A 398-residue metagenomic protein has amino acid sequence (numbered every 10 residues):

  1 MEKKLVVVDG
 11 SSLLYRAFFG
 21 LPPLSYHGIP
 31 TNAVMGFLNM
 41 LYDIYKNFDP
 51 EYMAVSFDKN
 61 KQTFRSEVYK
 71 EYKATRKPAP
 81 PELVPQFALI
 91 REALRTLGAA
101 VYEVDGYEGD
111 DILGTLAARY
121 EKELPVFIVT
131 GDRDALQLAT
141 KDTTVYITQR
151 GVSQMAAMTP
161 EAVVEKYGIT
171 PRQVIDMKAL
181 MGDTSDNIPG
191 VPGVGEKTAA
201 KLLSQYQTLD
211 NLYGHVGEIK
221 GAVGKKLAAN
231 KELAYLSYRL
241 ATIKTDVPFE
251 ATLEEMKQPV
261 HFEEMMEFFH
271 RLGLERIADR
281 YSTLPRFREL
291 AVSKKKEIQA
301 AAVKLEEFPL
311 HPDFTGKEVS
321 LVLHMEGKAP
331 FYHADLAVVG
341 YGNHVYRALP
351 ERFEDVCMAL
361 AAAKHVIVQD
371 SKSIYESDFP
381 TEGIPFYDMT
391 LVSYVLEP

Functional and structural regions predicted by a protein language model:
M1-D58, R65: Non-catalytic, usually N-terminal nucleic-acid engagement modules in DNA/RNA processing proteins
E2-K3, P23-L24, A74-F249: Extended two-metal-dependent nuclease catalytic cores across DNA- and RNA-processing enzymes
D9, V55, L113, D132 (+8 more regions): A residue-level signal for conserved active-site and pocket-lining positions in enzyme catalytic cores
F37-D49, T115-R119, E351-K364: Short, basic/hydrophobic alpha-helical segments
Y45-S56, P125-L138, A229-T242, E263-L290 (+1 more regions): Structured, non-catalytic alpha/beta "coupling" segments that mediate domain-domain communication and provide generic
A54-D58, E103-D105, V126-G131, A359 (+1 more regions): Acidic beta-strand-to-loop metal/phosphate-binding motif
A99, S153-Q154, P160-K178, K295-I298 (+1 more regions): Active-site-proximal helix-loop-helix substrate-binding element of RNase H-like nuclease domains
E254-H365: Long, highly charged low-complexity segments
